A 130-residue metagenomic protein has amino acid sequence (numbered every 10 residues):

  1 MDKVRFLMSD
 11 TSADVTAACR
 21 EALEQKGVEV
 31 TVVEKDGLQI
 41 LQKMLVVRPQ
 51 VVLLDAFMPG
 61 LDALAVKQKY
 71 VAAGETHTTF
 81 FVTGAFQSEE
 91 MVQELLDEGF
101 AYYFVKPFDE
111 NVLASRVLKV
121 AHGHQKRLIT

Functional and structural regions predicted by a protein language model:
D2-D14, C19-R20, V52: Conserved acidic segment of CheY-like receiver
A13-V32, E98: Two-component/phosphorelay signaling modules centered on CheY-like receiver
V33-V51: Acidic, metal-coordinating helix/loop segments flanking the phosphotransfer/catalytic sites of two-component signaling
D36, D62-A65: Acidic catalytic/metal-coordinating carboxylates
L54-A56: Active-site residues of response regulator receiver
A65, F86-Y102: Alpha4 helix (beta4-alpha4-beta5 surface) of REC/receiver domains from two-component response regulators
H77-E89: A short, hydrophobic beta-strand element within the central beta-sheet of small alpha/beta folds
F108-V117: C-terminal output helix
